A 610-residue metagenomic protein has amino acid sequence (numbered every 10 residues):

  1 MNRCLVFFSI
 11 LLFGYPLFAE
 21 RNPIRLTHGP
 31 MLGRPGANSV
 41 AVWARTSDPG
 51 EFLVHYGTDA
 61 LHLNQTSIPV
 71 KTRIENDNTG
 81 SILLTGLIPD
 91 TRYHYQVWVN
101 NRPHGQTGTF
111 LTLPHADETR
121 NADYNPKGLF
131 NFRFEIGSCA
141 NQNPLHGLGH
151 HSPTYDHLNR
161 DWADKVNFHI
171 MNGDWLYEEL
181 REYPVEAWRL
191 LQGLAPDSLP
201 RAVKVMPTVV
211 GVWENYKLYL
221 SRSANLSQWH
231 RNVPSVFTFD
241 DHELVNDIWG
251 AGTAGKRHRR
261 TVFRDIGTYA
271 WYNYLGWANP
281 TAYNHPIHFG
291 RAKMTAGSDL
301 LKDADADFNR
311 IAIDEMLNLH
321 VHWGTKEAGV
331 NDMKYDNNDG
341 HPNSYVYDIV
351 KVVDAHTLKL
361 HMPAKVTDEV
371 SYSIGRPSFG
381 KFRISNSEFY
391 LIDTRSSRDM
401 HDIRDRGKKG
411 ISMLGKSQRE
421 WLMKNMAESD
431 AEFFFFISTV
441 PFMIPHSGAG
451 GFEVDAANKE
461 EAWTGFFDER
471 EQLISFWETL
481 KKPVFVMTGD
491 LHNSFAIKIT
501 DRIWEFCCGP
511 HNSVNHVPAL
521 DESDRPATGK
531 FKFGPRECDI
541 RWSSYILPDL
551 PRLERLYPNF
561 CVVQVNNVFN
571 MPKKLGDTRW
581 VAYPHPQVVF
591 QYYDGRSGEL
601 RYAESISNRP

Functional and structural regions predicted by a protein language model:
C4-F13: Sec-dependent N-terminal signal peptides
F13-G14, G193: Short, flexible coil/linker elements and helix-boundary hinge sites characteristic of intrinsically disordered
Y15-A19: Sec/Tat signal peptide C-region and signal peptidase I cleavage site
E20-P610: Long, structured stretches of catalytic cores involved in phosphate-ester chemistry, encompassing
